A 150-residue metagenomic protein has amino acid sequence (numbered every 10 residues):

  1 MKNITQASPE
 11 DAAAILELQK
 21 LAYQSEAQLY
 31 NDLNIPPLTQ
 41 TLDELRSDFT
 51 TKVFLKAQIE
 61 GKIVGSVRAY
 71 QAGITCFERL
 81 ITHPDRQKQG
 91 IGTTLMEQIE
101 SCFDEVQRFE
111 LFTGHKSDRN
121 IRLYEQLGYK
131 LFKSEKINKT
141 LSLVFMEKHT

Functional and structural regions predicted by a protein language model:
N3-E17: A short beta-loop-alpha structural element at the N-terminal edge of CoA-dependent acyl/N-acetyltransferase catalytic
L16-L45: Conserved GNAT-fold acetyl-CoA-binding loop/helix
E44-K56: A short helix-loop-beta-strand connector motif used in the catalytic cores of GNAT acetyltransferases and, in some
K56, K62-Y70, C76-I81: Conserved beta-strand in the GNAT
K56, L80-Q87, T113-H115: A short, internal acetyl-CoA/4′-phosphopantetheine-binding micro-motif in the GNAT/acyltransferase core
R86, G90-Q98: Conserved acetyl-CoA pyrophosphate-binding loop and the N-cap/start of the following alpha-helix in GNAT-like
T93-T94, K116-K133: Conserved active-site alpha-helix within GNAT-family acetyltransferase domains
F103-T113: Conserved GNAT acetyl-CoA-binding A-motif
